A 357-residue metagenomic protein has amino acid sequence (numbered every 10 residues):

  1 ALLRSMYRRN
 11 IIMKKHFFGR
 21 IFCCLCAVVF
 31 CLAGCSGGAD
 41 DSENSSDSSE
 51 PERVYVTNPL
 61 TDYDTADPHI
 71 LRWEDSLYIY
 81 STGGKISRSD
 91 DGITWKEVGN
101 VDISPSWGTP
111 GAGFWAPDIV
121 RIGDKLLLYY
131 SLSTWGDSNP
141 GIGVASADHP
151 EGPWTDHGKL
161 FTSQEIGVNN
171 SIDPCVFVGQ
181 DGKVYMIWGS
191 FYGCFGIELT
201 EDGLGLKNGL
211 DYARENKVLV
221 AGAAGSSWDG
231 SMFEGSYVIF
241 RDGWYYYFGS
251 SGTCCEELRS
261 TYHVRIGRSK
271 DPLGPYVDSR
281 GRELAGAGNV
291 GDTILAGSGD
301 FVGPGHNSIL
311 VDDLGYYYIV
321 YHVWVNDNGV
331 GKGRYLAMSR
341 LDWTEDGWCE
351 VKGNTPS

Functional and structural regions predicted by a protein language model:
A1-I12: Short, Lys/Arg-enriched N-terminal segments with co-localized hydrophobic residues within the first ~10-30 amino acids
S5, C35-S357: Carbohydrate-active catalytic/glycan-binding domains of CAZyme proteins, especially the secreted or lumenal ectodomains
M13-F22: Bacterial N-terminal signal peptides that target proteins for export
C23-A33: Bacterial N-terminal signal peptides
